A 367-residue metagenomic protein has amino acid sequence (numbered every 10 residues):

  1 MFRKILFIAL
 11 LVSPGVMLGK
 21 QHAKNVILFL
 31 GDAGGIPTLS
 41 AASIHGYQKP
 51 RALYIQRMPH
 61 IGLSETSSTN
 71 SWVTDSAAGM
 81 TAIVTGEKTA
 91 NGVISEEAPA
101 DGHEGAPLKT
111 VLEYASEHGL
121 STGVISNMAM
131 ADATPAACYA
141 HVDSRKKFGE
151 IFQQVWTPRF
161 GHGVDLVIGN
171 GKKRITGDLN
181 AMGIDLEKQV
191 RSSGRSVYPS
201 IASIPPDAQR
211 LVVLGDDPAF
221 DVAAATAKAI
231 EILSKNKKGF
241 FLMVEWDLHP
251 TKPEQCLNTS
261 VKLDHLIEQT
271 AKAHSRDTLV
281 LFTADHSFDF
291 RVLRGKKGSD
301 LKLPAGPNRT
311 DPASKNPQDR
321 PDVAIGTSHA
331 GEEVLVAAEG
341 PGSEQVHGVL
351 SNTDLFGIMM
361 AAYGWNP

Functional and structural regions predicted by a protein language model:
F2-I8: Sec-dependent signal peptide recognition, specifically the positively charged N-region followed immediately by
I8-L18: Hydrophobic h-region of N-terminal signal peptides that target proteins for export in Gram-negative bacteria
G15, S43-Y47, N91, A98 (+1 more regions): Generic secondary-structure boundary signal with a strong preference for alpha-helix termini
A23-A41, I83, K88-V93, E97 (+3 more regions): Mobile, glycine-rich extracellular loop/lid and propeptide segments that shape or gate substrate/ligand access
A23-N25, G34-V84, A131-P367: A post-motif C-terminal structural segment
P99-A100, E344: A generic structural signal for short
